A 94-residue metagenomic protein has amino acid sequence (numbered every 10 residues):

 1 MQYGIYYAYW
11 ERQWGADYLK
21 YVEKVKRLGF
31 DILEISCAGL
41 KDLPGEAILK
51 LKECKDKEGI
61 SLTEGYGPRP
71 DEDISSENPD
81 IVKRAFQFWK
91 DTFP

Functional and structural regions predicted by a protein language model:
M1-P94: N-terminal pre-domain/capping segments
